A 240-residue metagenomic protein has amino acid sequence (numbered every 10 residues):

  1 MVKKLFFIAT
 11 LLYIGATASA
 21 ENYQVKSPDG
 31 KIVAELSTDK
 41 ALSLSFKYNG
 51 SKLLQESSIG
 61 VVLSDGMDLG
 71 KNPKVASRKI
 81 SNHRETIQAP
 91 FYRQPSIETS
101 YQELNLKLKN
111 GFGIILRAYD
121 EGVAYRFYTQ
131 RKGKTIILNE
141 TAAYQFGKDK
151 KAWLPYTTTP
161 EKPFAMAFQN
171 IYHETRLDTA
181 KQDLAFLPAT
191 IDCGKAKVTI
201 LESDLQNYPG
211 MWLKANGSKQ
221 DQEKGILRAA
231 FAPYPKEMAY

Functional and structural regions predicted by a protein language model:
V2-I8: Sec-dependent signal peptide recognition, specifically the positively charged N-region followed immediately by
A9-S19: Hydrophobic h-region of N-terminal signal peptides that target proteins for export in Gram-negative bacteria
Y23-Y240: N-terminal accessory beta-strand-rich subdomains and adjacent acidic, glycine-rich linkers that precede catalytic cores
